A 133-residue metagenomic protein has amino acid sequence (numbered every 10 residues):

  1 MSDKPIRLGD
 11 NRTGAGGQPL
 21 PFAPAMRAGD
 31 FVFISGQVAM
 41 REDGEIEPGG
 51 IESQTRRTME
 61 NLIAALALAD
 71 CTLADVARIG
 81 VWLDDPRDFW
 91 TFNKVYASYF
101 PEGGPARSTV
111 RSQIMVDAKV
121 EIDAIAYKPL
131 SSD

Functional and structural regions predicted by a protein language model:
M1-E60, A64-A77, L83-D133: N-terminal presequence-like segments and the immediate start of the first folded domain
